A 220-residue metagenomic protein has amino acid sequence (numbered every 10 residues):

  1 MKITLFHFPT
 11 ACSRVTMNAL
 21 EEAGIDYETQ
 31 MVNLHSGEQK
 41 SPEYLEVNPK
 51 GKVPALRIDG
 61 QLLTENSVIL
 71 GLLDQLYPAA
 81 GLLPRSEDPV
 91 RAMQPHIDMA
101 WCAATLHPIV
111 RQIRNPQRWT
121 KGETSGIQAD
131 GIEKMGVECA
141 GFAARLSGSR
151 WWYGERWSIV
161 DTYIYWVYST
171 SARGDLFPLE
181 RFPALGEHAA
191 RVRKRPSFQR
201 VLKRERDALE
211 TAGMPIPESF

Functional and structural regions predicted by a protein language model:
M1-A129, S219: GST-like domain detector, emphasizing the conserved glutathione-binding G-site in the N-terminal thioredoxin-like
N33, I159, E205: Short, solvent-exposed turn/loop segments enriched in Gly/Ser/Thr/Pro and often Arg
E46, K194, K203: Phosphate-coordinating loops and pocket residues in cytosolic domains that bind phosphorylated ligands
V68, A184, S197: Residue-level recognition of oxygen-bearing side chains
D74, V167-Y168, L202: Active-site-flanking alpha-helical
E87, R200-A208: Short, flexible loop/turn segments with low-complexity composition
C102-K194: GST-like fold's C-terminal all-alpha helical module
E205-F220: Acidic/histidine-enriched, glycine/proline-rich intrinsically disordered or flexible terminal extensions
